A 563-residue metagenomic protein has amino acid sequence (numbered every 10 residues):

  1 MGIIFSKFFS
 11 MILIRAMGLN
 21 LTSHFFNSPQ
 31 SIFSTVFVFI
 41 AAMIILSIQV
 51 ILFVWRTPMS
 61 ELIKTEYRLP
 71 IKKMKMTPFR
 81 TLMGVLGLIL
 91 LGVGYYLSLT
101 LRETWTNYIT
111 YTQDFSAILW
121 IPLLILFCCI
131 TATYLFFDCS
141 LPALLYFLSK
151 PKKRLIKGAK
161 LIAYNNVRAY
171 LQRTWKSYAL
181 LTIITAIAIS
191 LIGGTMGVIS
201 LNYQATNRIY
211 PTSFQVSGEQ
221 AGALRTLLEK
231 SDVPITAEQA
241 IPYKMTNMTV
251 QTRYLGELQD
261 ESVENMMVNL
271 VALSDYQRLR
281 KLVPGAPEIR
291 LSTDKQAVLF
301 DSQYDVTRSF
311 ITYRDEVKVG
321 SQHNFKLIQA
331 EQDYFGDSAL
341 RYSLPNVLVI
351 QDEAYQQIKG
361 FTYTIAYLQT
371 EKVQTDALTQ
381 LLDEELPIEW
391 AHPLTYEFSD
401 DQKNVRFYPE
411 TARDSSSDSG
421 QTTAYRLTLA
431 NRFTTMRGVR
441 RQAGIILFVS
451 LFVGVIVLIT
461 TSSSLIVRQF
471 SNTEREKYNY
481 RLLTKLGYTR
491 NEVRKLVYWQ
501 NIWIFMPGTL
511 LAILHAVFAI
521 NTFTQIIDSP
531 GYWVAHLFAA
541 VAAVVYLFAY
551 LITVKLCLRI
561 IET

Functional and structural regions predicted by a protein language model:
M1-I3, K75-G84, K495-I513: Selective transmembrane-helix segments that form parts of the transport pathway or gating/packing helices in multipass
M1-M83: Membrane-anchoring hydrophobic segments
G2-I32, G92-Y108, D114-A117, I504 (+1 more regions): Short helix-loop junctions at transmembrane helix boundaries
F37-A41, K72-N202, H515, L537-L556: Alpha-helical transmembrane segments, especially those used as permease/efflux helices and single-pass anchors
I156-Y164, R168, Y178, V439-I445 (+2 more regions): Alpha-helical membrane-protein architecture signal
A205-I459: Basic-flanked hydrophobic alpha-helices used for secretion and membrane insertion
V455-N479: A hydrophobic alpha-helix feature that marks transmembrane segments and, especially, their cytosolic C-terminal ends
